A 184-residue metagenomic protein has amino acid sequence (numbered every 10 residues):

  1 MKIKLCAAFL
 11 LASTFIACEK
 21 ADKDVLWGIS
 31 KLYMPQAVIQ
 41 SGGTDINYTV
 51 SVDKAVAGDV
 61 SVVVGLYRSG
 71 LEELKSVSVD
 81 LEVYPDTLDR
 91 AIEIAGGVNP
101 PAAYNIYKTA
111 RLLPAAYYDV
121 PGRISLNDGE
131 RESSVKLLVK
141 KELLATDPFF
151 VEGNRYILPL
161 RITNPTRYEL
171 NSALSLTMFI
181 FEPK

Functional and structural regions predicted by a protein language model:
K2-A8: Sec-dependent signal peptide recognition, specifically the positively charged N-region followed immediately by
T14-A17: C-terminal motif of bacterial Sec signal peptides marking the signal peptidase cleavage site
E19-P101, L113, L144, F150-Y156 (+2 more regions): Acidic/polar, low-complexity intrinsically disordered N-terminal segments immediately downstream of a Sec signal
S51-K54, P121-L126: Beta-strand-rich interaction surfaces with strong enrichment in secreted/lumenal proteins
L112, R123-S133: Short proline/glycine- and polar residue-rich coil/turn motifs
S133-L143: Short edge beta-strand/strand-turn motifs with a hydrophobic/aromatic core and a Ser/Thr and/or Pro "cap." The feature
S134, R155-P159: Short, conserved beta-strand segments of beta-strand-rich sandwich/propeller modules, principally
L160-L170: Enriched for extracellular/lumenal, surface-exposed ectodomains of secreted and cell-surface proteins
